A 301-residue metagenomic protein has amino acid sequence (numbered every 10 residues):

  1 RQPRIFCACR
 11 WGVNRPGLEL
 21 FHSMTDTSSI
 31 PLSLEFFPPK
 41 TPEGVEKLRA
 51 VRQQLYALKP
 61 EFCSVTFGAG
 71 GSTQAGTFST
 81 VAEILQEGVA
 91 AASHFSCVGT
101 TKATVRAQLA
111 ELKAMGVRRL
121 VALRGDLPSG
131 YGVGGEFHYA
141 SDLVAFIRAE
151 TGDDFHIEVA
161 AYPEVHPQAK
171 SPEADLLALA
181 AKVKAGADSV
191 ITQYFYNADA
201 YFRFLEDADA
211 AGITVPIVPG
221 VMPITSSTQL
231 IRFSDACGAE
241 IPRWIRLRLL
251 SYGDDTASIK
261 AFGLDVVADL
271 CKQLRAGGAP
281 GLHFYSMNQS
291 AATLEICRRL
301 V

Functional and structural regions predicted by a protein language model:
F21-V65: Conserved N-terminal beta1-alpha1 strand-loop-helix module at the mouth
S33-K47, A91-A103, E158-A174, Y252-D265: Active-site mouth loops of central-metabolism enzymes
E35, C63, L112, K182 (+3 more regions): Conserved, mostly hydrophobic/aromatic
F36-P39, T66-G70, H94-T100, G125-L127 (+5 more regions): Active-site beta-loop-alpha junctions enriched in small/polar residues
P42-Q54, T77, A103-L109, S171-A181 (+1 more regions): Short, acidic/polar
E43, G135-Y162, Q168, G212-L264 (+2 more regions): Active-site pocket-lining/capping segments in soluble small-molecule metabolic enzymes
G44-V45, G71-A82, T101-A107, L127-I147 (+3 more regions): Active-site-adjacent beta->alpha loops and helix N-cap segments on the catalytic face of soluble alpha/beta enzymes
